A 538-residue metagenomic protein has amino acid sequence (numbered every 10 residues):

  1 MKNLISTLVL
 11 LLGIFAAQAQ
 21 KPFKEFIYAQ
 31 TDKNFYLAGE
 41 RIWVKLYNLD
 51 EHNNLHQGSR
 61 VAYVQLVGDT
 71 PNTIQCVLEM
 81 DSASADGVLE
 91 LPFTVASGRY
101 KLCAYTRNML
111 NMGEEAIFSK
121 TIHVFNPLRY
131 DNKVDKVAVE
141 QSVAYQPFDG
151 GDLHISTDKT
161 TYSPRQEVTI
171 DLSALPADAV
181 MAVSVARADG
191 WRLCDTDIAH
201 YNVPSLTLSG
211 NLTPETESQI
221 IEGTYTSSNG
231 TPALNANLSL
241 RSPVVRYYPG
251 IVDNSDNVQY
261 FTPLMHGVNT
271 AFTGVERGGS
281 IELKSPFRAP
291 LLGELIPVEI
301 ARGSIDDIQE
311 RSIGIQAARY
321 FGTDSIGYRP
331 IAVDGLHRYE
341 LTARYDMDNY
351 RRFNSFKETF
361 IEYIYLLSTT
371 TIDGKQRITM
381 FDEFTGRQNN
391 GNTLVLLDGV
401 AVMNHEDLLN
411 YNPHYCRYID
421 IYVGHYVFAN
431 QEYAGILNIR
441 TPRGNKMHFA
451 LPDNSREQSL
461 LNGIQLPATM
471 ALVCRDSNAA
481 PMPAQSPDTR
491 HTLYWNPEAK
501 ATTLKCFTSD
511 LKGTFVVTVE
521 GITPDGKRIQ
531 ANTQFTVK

Functional and structural regions predicted by a protein language model:
M1-K24, L172: Bacterial Sec-dependent N-terminal signal peptides
Q20-F26, Q30, Y36-E79: Contiguous segments within soluble domain cores/interaction surfaces
K33-L37, Q57, P92-S97, T106-S255 (+5 more regions): Surface-exposed, low-complexity/disordered segments and acidic/polar micro-motifs at processing/linker regions
Y63-V67, A182-S184, S239, L394-L396 (+1 more regions): Beta-strand signatures of extracellular beta-sandwich domains
E79, A85-L91: Ligand-binding face of N-terminal immunoglobulin V-set domains in extracellular IgSF glycoproteins
M380-Y422: Periplasmic plug
